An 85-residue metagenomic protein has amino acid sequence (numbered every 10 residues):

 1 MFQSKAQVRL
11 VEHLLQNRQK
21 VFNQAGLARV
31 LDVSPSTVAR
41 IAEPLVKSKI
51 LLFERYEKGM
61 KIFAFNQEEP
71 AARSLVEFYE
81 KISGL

Functional and structural regions predicted by a protein language model:
M1-Q7, N23, L52-F78: Short, cationic-aromatic polyanion-contact patches
L15-Q19: Short helix-capping/hinge SLiMs at alpha-helix to coil transitions
G26-A28: A short acidic, leucine-rich amphipathic alpha-helix
P35-S36: Key DNA-contact positions within bacterial/archaeal DNA-binding proteins
A42-E43: Short, hydrophobic-biased segments on the C-terminal half of alpha helices that form "recognition helices"
K49: Glycine-centered, phosphate/nucleic-acid-interacting loop/turn motifs that mediate DNA/RNA or nucleotide
